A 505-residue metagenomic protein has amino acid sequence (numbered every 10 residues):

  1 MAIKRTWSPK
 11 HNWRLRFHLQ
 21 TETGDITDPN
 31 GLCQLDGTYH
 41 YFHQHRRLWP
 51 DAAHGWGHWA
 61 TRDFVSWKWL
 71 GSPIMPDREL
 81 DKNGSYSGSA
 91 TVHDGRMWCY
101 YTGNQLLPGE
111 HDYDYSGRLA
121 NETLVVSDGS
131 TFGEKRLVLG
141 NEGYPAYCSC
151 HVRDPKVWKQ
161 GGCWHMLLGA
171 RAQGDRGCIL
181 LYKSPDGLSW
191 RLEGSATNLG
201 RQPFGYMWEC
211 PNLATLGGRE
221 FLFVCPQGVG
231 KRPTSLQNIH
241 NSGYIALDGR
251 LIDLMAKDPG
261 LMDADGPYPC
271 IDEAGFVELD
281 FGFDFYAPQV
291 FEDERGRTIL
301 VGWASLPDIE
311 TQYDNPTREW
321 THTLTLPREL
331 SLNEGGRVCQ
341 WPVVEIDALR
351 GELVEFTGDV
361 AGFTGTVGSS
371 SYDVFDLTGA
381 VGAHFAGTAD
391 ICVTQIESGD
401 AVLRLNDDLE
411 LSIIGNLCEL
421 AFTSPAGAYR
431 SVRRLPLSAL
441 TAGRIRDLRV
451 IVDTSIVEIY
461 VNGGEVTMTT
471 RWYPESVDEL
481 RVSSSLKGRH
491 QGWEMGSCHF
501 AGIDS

Functional and structural regions predicted by a protein language model:
M1-D154, K159-F204, T215-F281, A304-L353 (+3 more regions): Beta-rich carbohydrate-recognition and catalytic domains
A2-R5, H240-G275, L279-S505: Beta-rich accessory regions
Y206-P211, Y286-P288: Repeated scaffold domains used in trafficking and secretory/extracellular systems, primarily beta-propellers
